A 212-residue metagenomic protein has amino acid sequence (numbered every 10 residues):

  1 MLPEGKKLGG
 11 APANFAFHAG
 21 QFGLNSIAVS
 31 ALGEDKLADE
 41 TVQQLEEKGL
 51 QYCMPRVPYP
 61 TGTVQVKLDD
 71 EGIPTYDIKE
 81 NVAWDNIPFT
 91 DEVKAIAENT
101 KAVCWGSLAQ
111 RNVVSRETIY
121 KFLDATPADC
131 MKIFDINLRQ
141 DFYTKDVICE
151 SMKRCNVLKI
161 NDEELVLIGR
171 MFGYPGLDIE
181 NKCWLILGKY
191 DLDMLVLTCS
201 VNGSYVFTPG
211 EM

Functional and structural regions predicted by a protein language model:
L2-I73, E80-I87: Substrate-binding N-lobe of the ribokinase-like
Q43-E46, L50-P55, D70-M212: Ribokinase/PfkB-type carbohydrate-kinase core domain
